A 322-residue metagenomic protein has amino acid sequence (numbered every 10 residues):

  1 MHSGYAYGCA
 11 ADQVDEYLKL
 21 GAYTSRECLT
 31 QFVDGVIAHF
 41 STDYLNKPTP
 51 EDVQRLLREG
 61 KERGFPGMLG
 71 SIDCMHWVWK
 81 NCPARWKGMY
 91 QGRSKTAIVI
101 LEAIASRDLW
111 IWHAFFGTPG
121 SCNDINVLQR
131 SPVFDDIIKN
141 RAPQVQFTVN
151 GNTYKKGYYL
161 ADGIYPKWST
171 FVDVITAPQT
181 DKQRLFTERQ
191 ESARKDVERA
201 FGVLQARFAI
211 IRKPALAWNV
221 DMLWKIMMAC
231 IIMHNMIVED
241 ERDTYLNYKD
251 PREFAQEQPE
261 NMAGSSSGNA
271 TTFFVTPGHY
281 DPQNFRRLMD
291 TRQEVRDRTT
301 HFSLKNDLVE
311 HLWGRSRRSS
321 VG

Functional and structural regions predicted by a protein language model:
M1-G322: Short, polybasic Lys/Arg-rich linear motifs in disordered N-terminal/cytosolic regions
